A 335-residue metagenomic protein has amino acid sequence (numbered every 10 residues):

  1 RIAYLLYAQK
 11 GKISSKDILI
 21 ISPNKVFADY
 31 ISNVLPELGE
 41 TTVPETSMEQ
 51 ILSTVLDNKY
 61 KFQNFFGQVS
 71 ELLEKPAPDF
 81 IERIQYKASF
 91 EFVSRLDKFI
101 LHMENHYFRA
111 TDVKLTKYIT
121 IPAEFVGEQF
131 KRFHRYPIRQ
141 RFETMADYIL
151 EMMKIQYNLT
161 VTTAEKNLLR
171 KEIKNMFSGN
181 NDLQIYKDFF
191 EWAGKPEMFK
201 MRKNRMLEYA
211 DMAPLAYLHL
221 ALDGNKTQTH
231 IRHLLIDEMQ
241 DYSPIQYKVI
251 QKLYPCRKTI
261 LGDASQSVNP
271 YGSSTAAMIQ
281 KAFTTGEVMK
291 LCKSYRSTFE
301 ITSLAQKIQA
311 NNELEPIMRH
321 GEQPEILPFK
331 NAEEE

Functional and structural regions predicted by a protein language model:
R1-G11: Walker A/P-loop NTP-binding motif
G11, K16, K25-S53, D57-G67 (+3 more regions): Conserved helicase motor core of SF1/SF2 NTP-dependent helicases
I20: Conserved SAM-binding loop
L52-F108: Charged, amphipathic alpha-helical linkers/stalks
D79-Q85, D211-A213, L235-M239, I326-F329: Short, flexible loop segments at the rims of nucleotide/cofactor-binding pockets, characterized by
Y86-K87, E91-D97, L101-H233, S243-Y247: Conserved helicase NTPase catalytic core signature
